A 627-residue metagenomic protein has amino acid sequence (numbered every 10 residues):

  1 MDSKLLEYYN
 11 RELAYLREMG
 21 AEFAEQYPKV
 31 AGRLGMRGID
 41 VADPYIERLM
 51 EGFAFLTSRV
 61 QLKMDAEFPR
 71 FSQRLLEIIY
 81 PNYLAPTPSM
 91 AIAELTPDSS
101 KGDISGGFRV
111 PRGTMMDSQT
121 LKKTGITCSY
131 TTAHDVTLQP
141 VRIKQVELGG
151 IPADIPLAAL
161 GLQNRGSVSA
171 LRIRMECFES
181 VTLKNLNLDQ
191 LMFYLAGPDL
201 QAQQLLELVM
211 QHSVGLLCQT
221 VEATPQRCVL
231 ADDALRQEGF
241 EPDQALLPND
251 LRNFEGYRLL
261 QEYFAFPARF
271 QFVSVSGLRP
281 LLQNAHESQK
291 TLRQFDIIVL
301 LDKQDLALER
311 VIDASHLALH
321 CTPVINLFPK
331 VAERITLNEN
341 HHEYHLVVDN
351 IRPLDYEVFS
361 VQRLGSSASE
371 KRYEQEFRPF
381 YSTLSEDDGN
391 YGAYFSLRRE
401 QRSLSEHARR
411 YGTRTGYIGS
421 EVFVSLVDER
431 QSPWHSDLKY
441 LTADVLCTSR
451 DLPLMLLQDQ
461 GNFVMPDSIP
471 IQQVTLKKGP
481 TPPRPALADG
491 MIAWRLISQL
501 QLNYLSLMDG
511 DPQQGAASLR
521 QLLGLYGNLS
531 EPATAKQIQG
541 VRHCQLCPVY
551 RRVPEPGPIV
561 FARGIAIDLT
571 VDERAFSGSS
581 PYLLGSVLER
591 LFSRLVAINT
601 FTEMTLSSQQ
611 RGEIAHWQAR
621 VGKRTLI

Functional and structural regions predicted by a protein language model:
M1-A223, C228-D232, G239: Extended assembly-interface regions of large multimeric machines
M1-V30, L34-R37, D232-A234, D243-S288 (+2 more regions): Mixed-charge (acidic/basic) macromolecular-recognition segments
S3-A14, E18-E25, R37-D40, P44-E51 (+11 more regions): Alpha-helix boundary/N-cap detector
R11, L56-K63, E67, R74-Y83 (+11 more regions): Short linear motifs embedded in intrinsically disordered, proline/glycine-rich low-complexity segments
L56-D65, N82, L157-V168, M175-N187 (+3 more regions): Extracellular ectodomain segments of secreted/surface proteins
T87-A91, S167-L171, N187-D189, H212 (+3 more regions): Residues at beta-strand starts and edge strands
L121, E147, S180-M192, A196-R398: Short, low-complexity Pro/Thr/Gly
A368-I627: C-terminal domain/tail detector
